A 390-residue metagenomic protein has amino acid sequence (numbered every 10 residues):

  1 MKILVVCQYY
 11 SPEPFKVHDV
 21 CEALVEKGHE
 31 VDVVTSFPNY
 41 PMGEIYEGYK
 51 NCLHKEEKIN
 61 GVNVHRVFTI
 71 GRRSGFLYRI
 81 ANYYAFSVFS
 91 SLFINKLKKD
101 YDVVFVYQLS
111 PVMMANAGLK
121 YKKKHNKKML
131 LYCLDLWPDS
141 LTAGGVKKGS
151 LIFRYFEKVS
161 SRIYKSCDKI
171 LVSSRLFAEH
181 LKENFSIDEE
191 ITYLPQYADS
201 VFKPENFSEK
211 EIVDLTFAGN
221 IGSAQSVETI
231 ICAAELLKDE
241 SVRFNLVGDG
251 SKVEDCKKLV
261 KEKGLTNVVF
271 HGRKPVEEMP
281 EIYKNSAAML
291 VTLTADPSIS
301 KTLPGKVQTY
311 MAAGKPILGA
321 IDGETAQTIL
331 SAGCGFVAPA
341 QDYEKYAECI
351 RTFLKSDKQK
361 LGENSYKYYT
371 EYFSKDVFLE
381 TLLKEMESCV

Functional and structural regions predicted by a protein language model:
M1-C52, E56-E57, K169: N-terminal subdomain of nucleotide-sugar transferases
M113, K120-K124, L151-I170: Membrane-proximal helix-turn-helix segments that form the acceptor-binding/catalytic region of lipid-linked
D168, Y283-S300, K315: Acidic donor-binding loop of glycosyltransferase active sites
L176, L194-Y197: Carbohydrate-associated surface elements
S208-Q225, I230-A234, N245: Conserved donor-binding/catalytic core segment of Leloir-type glycosyltransferases
I212, N245-V247, E254-P280: Nucleotide-activated donor-binding/catalytic signature segment of Leloir-type glycosyltransferases, i.e., the conserved
E324-I350: Change "using UDP/GDP/dTDP sugars" to "using nucleotide sugars
Q341, K355, Q359-M386: A charged, aromatic-enriched C-terminal amphipathic alpha-helix characteristic of glycosyltransferases across folds
